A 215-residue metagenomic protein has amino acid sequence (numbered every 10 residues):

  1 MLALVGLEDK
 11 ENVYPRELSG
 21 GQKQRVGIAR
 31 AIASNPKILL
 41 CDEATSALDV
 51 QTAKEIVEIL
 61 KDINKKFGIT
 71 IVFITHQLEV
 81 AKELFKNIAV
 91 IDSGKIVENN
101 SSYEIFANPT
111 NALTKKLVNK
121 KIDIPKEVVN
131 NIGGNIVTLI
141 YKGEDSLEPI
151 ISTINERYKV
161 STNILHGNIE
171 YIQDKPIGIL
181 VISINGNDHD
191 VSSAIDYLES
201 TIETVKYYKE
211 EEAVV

Functional and structural regions predicted by a protein language model:
V13-R16, S34: Conserved signature/switch motifs of ABC ATPase nucleotide-binding domains
I28: Hydrophobic anchor residue at the start of the ABC signature
L39-D42: Catalytic Walker B motif of ABC-type/P-loop ATPase nucleotide-binding domains
V50-T52: Helix N-cap at the start of a conserved alpha-helix in ABC-type nucleotide-binding domains
A81-E83: A short, surface-exposed alpha-helical micro-motif characterized by mixed small hydrophobic and charged/polar residues
N99-N100, N108: ABC ATPase "signature
